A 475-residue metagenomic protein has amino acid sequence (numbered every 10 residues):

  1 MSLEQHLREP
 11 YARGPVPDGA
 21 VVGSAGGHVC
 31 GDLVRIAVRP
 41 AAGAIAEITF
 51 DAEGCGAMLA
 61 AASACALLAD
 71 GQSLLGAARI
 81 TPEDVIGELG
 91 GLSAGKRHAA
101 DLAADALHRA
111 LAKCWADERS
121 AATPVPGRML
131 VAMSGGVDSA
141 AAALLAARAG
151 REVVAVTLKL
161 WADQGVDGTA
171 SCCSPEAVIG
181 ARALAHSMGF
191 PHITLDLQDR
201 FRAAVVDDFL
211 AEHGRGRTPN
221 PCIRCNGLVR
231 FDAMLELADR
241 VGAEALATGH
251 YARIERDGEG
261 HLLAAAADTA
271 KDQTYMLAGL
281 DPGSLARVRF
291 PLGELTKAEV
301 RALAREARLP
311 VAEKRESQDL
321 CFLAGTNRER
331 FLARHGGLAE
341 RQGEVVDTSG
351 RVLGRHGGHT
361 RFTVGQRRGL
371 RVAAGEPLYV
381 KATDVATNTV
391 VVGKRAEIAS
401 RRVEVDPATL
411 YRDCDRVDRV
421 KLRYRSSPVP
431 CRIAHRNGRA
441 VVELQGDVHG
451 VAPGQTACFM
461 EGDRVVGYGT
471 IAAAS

Functional and structural regions predicted by a protein language model:
M1-R13, L75-G76, I80-P124: C-terminal binding/interaction regions
L3-T49: Structured beta-strand/loop patches that form or line metal/cofactor-binding pockets in enzymes
R8-A12, D70, L74, G90-A94 (+8 more regions): Generic secondary-structure signature for well-ordered alpha-helical cores
V29, R39-L102: Active-site- and interface-proximal helix/loop "cap" or "latch" segments in soluble metabolic and energy-transducing
R35, A44-E47, V154, Y379 (+2 more regions): General beta-strand recognition
L67, P82-I86, R215, A278-V288: Acidic/polar active-site rim loop that often engages polyanionic ligands
R119-A278, R289, K297-V300: ATP-dependent adenylation/nucleotidyltransferase module used to activate substrates
S134-V137, A247-I254, E259-S475: AMP-forming adenylation/ATP pyrophosphatase catalytic core
